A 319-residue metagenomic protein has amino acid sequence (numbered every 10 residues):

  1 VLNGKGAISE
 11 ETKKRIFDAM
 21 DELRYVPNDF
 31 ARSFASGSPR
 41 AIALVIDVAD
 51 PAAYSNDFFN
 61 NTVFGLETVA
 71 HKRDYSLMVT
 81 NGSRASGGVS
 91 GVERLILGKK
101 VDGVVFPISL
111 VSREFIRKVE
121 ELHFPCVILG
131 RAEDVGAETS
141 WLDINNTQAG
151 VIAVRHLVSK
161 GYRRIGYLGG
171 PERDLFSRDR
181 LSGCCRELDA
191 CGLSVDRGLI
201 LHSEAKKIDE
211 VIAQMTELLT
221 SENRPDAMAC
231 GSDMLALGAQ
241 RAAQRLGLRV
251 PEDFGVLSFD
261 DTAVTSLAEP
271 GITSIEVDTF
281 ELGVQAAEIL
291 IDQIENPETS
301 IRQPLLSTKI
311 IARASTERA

Functional and structural regions predicted by a protein language model:
V1-R40, E317-A319: N-terminal helix-turn-helix DNA-binding module of bacterial transcription factors
D21-E22, T62-S76, E120-I128, A132-A319: Bacterial carbohydrate/catabolite-sensing allosteric modules
E22-N28, A85-V89, S109, Q240: Short gly/ser/thr-rich secondary-structure transition/capping motifs
A35, V89, I96-L97, E120 (+2 more regions): Non-catalytic positions within long, well-ordered alpha-helices that form the structural scaffold/packing of enzyme
S36-A53, F59, H156, R164-P171: Short beta-strand segments enriched in small/hydrophobic residues
T68-V111: Central regulatory/effector-binding core of bacterial HTH transcription factors
S112-E120: Active-site-adjacent beta->alpha loops and helix N-cap segments on the catalytic face of soluble alpha/beta enzymes
